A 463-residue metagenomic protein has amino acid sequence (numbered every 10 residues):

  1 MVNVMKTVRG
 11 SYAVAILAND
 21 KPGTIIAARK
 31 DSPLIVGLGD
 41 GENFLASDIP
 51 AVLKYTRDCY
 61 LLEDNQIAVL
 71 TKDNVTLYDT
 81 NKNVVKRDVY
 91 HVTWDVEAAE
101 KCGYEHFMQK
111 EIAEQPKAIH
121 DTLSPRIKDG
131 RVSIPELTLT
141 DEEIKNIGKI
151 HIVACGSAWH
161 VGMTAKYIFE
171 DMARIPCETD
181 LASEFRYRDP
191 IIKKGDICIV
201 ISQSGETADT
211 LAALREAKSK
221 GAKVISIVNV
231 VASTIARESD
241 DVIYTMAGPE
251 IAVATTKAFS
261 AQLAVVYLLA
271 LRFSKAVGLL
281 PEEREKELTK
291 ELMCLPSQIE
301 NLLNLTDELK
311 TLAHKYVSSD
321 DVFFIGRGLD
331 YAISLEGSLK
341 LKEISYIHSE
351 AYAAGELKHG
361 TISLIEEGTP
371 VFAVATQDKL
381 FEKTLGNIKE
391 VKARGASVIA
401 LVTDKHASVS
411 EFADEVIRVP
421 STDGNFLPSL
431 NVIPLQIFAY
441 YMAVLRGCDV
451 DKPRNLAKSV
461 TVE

Functional and structural regions predicted by a protein language model:
M1-K101, E105-H106, K117-K149, Y187 (+4 more regions): Conserved short alpha-helical segments that host acidic/polar catalytic motifs at enzyme active sites
K6, Q115-I119, L123-H151, D241-P370 (+1 more regions): Active-site phosphate/pyrophosphate-binding segments
S11-E42, L312, V317-E343, L385: Acidic/histidine-rich
Y12-A15, T24-I26, P33-I35, E42-F44 (+16 more regions): Structural motif
L17, I26-A27, C59-Y60, I67-V69 (+12 more regions): Replace "in large, NTP-powered and nucleic-acid-processing enzymes" with "in large, NTP-powered factors and other
N19-P22, K30-L34, D40-N43, I49-A51 (+19 more regions): Short, glycine-/Ser/Thr-/acidic-enriched flexible segments
K82, S397, S410-F412, T422-E463: Generic C-terminus detector
K145-C294, V374-R418, F438, R446: Glycine-rich phosphate-binding loops that contact phosphosugars or nucleotide phosphates
